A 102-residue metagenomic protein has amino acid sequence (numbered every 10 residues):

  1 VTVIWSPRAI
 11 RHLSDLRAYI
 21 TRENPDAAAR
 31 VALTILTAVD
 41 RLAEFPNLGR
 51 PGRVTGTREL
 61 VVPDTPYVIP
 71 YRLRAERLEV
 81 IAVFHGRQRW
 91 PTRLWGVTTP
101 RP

Functional and structural regions predicted by a protein language model:
V1-A32, P100: Arg/Lys-rich, positively charged N-terminal/basic patches that mediate binding to nucleic acids
S6-R8, P63, I81-G86: Generic beta-structure capping elements
R17-I20, P46, A82-F84, L94: Short, flexible helix/strand-to-coil boundary loops that buttress conserved ligand/catalytic motifs in alpha/beta
A18, P25, D40, E44-N47 (+2 more regions): Generic structural signal for secondary-structure transition and capping sites
A29-R30, R50-G52, P91-T92: Short, hydrophobic secondary-structure boundary micro-motifs
T37, E44-L78: Basic/aromatic recognition patch in beta-strand/loop cores that engages polyanionic ligands
V68, R72-P102: Enriched for short, Lys/Arg-rich terminal
